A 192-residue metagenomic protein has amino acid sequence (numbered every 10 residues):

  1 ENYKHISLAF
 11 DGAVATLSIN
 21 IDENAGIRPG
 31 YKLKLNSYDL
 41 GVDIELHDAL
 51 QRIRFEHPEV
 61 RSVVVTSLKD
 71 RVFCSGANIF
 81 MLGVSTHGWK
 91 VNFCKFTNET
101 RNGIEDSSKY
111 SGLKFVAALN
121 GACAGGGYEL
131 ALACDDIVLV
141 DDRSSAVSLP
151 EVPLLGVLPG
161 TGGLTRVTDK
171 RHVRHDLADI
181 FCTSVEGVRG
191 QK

Functional and structural regions predicted by a protein language model:
E1-D70, K170-K192: Intrinsically disordered, low-complexity segments enriched in small/flexible residues
K4, N36-D39, C74, F80-G83 (+3 more regions): Generic, ordered loop/turn and secondary-structure boundary motif
G12-N20, D39-G88, N98-A118, V140-S144: A structural preference for short, pocket-lining loop segments at secondary-structure junctions
I27, S75, G127: Short acidic, gly/pro-rich beta-turn/loop elements at beta-sheet edges and active-site/ligand-binding grooves
G88-K192: Conserved catalytic cores of soluble enzyme domains, especially glycine-rich substrate-binding beta-alpha loops
